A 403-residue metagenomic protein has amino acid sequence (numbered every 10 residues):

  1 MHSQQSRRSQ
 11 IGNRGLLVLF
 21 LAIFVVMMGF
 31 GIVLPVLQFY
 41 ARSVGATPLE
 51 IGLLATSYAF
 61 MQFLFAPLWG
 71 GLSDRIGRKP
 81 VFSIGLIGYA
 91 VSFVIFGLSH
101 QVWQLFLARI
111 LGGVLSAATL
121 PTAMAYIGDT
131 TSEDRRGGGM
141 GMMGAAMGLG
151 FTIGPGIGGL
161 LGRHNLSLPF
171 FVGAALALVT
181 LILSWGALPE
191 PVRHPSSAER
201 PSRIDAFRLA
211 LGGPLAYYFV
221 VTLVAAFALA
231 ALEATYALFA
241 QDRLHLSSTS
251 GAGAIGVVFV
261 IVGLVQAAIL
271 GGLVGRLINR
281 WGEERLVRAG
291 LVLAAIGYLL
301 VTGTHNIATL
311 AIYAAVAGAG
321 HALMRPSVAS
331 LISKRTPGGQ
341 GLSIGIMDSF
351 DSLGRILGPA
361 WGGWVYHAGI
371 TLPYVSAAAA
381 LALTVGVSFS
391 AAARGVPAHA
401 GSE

Functional and structural regions predicted by a protein language model:
H2-N13, P189-V220, E403: Juxtamembrane intracellular "pre-TM" segments in multi-pass secondary transporters
P35-P48, T235-G253: Short amphipathic helix-loop junctions that connect adjacent transmembrane helices in Major Facilitator Superfamily/SLC
G45, G77, L98-Q104, L115 (+1 more regions): Helix-breaking motifs and short loop linkers at transmembrane-helix boundaries and internal kinks in secondary membrane
F63-H100: Conserved MFS/SLC helix-loop-helix module at the cytosolic interface between two early adjacent transmembrane helices
A66-I76, I269-E283, Y366: Helix-to-loop junctions at the C-terminal end of transmembrane segments in multipass secondary transporters
A108-G148: Cytoplasmic helix-loop-helix junction between adjacent transmembrane helices in 12-TM secondary transporters
M143-W185: Helix-loop-helix hairpin linking two adjacent transmembrane segments in secondary transporters
E284-V328: C-terminal transmembrane helical hairpin of 12-TM major facilitator-type secondary transporters
